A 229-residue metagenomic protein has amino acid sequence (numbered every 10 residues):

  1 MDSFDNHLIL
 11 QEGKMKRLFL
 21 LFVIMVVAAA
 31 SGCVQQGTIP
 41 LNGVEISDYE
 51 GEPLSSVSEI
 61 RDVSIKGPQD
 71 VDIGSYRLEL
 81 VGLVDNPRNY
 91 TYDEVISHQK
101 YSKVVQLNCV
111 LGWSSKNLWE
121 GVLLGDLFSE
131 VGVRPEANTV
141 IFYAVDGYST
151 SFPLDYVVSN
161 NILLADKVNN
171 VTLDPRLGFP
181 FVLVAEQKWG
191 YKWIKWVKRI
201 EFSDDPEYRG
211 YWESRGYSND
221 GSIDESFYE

Functional and structural regions predicted by a protein language model:
M1-T38: Secretory targeting signatures
S3-N6, L10-E12, L20, G43 (+3 more regions): Generic detector of low-complexity/intrinsically disordered segments and short hydrophobic N-terminal stretches
C33-L78, E130-E229: Extended, aromatic/histidine-rich regions of cofactor-dependent oxidoreductases associated with respiratory
Q69-L118: A glycine-rich, hydrophobic loop/mini-helix early in the fold
Y101-F152: Mid-length scaffold segments of soluble, non-membrane domains
